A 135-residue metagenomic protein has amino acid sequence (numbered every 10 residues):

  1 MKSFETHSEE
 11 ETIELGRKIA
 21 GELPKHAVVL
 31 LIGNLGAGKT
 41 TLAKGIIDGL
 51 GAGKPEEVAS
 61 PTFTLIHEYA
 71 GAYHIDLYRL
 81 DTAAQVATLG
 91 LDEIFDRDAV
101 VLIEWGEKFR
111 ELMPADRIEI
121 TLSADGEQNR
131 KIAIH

Functional and structural regions predicted by a protein language model:
M1-K18: N-terminal pre-Walker A segment at the start of P-loop NTPase domains
K2, D81-A84, L89-H135: Short phosphate-coordinating micro-motif centered on Lys-Gly-acidic
A20-H26: Phosphate-binding P-loop
V28-L30: Short hydrophobic/aromatic beta-strand immediately N-terminal to the Walker A/P-loop
I32-N34: P-loop (Walker A) phosphate-binding loop of NTP-binding proteins
K39: Conserved lysine of the Walker
G53-E68: Short beta-strand-centered segment that lines the nucleotide-binding/catalytic pocket of NTP-utilizing
